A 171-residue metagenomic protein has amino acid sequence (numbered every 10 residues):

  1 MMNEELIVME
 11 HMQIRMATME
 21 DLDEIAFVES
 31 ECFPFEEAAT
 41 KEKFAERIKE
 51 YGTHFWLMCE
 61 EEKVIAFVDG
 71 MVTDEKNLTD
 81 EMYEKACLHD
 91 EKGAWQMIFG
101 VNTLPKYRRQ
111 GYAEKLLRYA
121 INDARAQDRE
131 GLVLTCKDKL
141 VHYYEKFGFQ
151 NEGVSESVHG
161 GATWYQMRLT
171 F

Functional and structural regions predicted by a protein language model:
H11-I25: A short beta-loop-alpha structural element at the N-terminal edge of CoA-dependent acyl/N-acetyltransferase catalytic
A17, V101-T103: Hydrophobic adenine-recognition pocket in adenosine-nucleotide-binding enzymes
F35-E61, F67-L88: Active-site rim helix/loop that mediates acceptor-substrate recognition in acyltransferases
A66-V101, R108, V158-T163: Conserved acyl-donor/pantetheine-binding loop and adjacent beta-alpha core of acyl/acetyltransferases and related
T73-E75, T135, E145, Q150-Q166: Conserved catalytic-core motifs of GNAT/GCN5-like acyltransferases
T103, R109-N122: Conserved acetyl-CoA-binding loop-helix of GNAT-fold acetyltransferases
L117, D123-C136: Conserved GNAT acetyl-CoA-binding A-motif
